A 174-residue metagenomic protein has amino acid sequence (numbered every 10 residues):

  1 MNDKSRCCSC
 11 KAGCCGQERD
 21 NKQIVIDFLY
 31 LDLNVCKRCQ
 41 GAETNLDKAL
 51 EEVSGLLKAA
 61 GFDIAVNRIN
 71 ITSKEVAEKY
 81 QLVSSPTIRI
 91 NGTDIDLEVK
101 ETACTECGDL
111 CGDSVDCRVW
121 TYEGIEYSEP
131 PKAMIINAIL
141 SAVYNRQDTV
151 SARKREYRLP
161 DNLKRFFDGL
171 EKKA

Functional and structural regions predicted by a protein language model:
N2-D27, L31-A65, E78-V83, I90 (+1 more regions): Non-globular targeting/processing and membrane-anchoring segments
A65-I71: A short acidic/basic microdomain associated with nuclease active sites
I71-A77: Short, solvent-exposed loop/turn elements at beta->coil junctions and helix N-caps that rim active or binding pockets
